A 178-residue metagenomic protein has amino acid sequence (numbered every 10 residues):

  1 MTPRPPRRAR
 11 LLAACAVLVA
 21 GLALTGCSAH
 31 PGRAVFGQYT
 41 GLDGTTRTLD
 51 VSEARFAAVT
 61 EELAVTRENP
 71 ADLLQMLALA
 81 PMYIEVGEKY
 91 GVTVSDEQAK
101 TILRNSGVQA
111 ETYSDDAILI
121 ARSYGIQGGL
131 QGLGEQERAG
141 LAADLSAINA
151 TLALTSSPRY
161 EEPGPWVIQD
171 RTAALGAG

Functional and structural regions predicted by a protein language model:
M1-N69, L154-G178: Short, low-structural-confidence N-terminal segments
R8-A9, C15, V19-G21, P70 (+5 more regions): Generic N-terminal initiation segments characterized by hydrophobic and/or small/turn-forming residues
A29-L119: N-terminal targeting/tethering segments
E111-I168: Extracytosolic low-complexity repeat regions of secreted or lipid-anchored proteins
